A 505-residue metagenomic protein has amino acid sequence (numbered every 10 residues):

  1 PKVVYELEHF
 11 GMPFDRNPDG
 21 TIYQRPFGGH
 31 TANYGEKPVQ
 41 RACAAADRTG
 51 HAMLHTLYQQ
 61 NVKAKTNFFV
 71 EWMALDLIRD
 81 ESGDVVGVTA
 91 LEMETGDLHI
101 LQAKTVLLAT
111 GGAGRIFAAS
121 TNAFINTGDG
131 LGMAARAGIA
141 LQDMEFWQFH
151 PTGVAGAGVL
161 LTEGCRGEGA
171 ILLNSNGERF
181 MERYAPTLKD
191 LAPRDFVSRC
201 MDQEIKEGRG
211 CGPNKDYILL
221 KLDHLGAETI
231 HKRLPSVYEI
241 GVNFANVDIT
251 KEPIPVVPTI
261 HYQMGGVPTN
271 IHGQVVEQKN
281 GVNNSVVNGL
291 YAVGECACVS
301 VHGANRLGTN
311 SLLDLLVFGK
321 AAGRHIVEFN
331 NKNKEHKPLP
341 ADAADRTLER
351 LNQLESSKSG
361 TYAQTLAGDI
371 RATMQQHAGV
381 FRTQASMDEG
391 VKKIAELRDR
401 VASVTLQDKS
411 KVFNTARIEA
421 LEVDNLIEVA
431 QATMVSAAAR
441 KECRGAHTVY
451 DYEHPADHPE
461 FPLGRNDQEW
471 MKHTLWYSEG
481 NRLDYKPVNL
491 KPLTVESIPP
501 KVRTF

Functional and structural regions predicted by a protein language model:
P1-P13, R136-M144: Conserved FAD-binding subdomain of flavin-dependent enzymes
E6, F10-C43, D80-E81, L173 (+5 more regions): Glycine- and aromatic-enriched mobile tails/lids
E8-D97, Q102-K104, A109, H150-A155 (+1 more regions): Conserved redox-cofactor binding core of oxidoreductases
F14-N17, F68-E71, I100-Q102, L108-A109 (+7 more regions): General beta-strand structural signal in soluble alpha/beta enzymes
R48, E94, L98, F117-I125 (+6 more regions): Alpha-helix capping and helix-loop boundary segments enriched in small/acidic/polar residues
D76-I100, V247-V299: FAD-site-proximal beta/loop scaffold in flavoenzymes
T105-V159, K206, G308-H325: Glycine-rich loop(s) and the adjacent beta-strand/alpha-helix scaffold that form part
M133, I139-P255, H325-N331: An anion/pyrophosphate-binding glycine-rich loop and adjacent beta-alpha core in soluble alpha-beta enzymes
